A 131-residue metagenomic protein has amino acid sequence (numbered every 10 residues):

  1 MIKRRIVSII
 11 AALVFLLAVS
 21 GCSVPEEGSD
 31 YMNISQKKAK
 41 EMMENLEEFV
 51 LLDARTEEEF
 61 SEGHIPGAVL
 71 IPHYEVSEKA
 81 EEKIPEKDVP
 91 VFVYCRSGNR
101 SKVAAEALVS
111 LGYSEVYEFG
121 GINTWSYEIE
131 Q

Functional and structural regions predicted by a protein language model:
I2-I9, L17-M42, F49, E58-V89 (+1 more regions): Rhodanese-like catalytic fold shared by cysteine-dependent sulfurtransferases and DSP/PTP-type phosphatases
L51-D53: Structural scaffold elements adjacent to functional motifs in cytosolic proteins
